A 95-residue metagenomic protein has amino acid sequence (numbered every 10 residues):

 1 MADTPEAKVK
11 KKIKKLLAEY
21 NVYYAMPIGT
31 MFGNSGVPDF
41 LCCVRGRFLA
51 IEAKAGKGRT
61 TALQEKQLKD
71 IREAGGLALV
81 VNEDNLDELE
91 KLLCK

Functional and structural regions predicted by a protein language model:
M1-K95: Catalytic phosphate/metal-binding cores of nucleic-acid and nucleotide-processing enzymes, i.e., regions that mediate
